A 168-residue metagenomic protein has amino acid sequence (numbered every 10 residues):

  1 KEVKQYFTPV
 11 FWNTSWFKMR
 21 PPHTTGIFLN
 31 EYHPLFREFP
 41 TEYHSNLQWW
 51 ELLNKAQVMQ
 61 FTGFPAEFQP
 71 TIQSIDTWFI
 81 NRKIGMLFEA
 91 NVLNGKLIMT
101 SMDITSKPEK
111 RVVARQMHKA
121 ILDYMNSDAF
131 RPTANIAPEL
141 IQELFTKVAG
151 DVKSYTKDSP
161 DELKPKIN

Functional and structural regions predicted by a protein language model:
K1-N54, M117-D123, Q142-E143, S154-N168: A glycine-rich, often tryptophan-bearing local segment used as a flexible ligand/cofactor-contacting loop or short
L52-L53, S101-D103: Patatin-like phospholipase A catalytic core
F64-I84: Short, Gly/Ser/Thr-enriched beta-strand-loop segments that form substrate-interacting elements of hydrolase/peptidase
R82-V92: Short, surface-exposed beta-strand/loop micro-motifs that present aromatic residues
V92-L97, D103-S106: Short, solvent-exposed loop/turn segments at secondary-structure junctions
T105-A114: A short acidic/glycine-rich loop-to-helix N-cap element
V113, M117-A134: Signature of lipid phosphatidyltransferase scaffolds
D128-A149: Short, gly/Ser/Thr-rich active-site loops of penicillin-recognizing serine hydrolases
